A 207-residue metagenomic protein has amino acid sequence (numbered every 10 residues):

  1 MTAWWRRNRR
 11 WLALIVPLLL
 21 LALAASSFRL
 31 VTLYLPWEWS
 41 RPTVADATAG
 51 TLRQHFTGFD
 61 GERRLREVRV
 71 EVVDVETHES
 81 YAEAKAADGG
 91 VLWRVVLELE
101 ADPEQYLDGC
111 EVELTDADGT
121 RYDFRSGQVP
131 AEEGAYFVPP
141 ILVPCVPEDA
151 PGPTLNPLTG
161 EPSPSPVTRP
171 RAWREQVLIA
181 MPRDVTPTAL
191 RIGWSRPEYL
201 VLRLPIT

Functional and structural regions predicted by a protein language model:
T2-T207: Conserved functional micro-motifs across diverse proteins
